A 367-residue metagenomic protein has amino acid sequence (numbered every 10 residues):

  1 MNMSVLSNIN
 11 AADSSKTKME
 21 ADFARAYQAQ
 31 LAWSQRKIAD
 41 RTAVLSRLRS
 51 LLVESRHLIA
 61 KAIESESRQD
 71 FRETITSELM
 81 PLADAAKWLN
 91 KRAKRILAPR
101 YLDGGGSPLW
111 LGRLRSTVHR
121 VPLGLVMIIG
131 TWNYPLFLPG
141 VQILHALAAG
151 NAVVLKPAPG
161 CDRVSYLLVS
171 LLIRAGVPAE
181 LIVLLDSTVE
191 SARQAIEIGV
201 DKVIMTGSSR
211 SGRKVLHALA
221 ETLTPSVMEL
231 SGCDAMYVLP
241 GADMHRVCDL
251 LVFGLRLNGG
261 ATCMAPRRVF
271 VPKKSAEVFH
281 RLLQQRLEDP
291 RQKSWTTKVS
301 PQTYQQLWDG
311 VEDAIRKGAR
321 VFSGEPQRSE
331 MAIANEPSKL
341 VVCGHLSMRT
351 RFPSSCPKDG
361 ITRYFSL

Functional and structural regions predicted by a protein language model:
M1-L114, D289, S294: N-terminal Rossmann-like NAD(P)+-binding subdomain of aldehyde/semialdehyde dehydrogenases
D13, S211-S347, R351, D359: ALDH superfamily catalytic-core signature
F23, L45, R56, A60 (+8 more regions): A general structural signal for well-ordered alpha-helical segments in protein cores
R47, L51-L58, L167, L171-G176 (+5 more regions): Generic non-transmembrane alpha-helical segments
R49-L51, A62, A83-A85, L89-N90 (+10 more regions): Alpha-helical structural signal in soluble globular domains
G105-R246, K273: Rossmann-like NAD(P) dinucleotide-binding subdomain of oxidoreductase/dehydrogenase enzymes
